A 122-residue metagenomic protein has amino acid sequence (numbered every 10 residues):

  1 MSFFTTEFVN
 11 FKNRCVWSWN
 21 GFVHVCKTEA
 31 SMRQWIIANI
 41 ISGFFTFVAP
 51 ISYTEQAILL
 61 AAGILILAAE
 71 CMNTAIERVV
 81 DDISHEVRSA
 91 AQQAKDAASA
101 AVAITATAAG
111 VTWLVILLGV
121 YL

Functional and structural regions predicted by a protein language model:
M1-R78, I83, V87-A90, S99-L122: Hydrophobic alpha-helical transmembrane segments
A94: Short basic (Lys/Arg) and small-residue
